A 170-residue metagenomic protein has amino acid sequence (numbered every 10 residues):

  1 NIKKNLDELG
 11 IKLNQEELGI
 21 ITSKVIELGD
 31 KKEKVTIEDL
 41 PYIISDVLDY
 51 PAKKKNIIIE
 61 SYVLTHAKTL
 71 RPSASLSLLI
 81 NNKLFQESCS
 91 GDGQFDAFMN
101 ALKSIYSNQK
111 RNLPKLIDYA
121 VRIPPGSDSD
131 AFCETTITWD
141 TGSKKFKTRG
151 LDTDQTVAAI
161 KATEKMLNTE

Functional and structural regions predicted by a protein language model:
N1-E170: Terminal or standalone catalytic/regulatory effector modules within metabolic enzymes and repeat proteins
